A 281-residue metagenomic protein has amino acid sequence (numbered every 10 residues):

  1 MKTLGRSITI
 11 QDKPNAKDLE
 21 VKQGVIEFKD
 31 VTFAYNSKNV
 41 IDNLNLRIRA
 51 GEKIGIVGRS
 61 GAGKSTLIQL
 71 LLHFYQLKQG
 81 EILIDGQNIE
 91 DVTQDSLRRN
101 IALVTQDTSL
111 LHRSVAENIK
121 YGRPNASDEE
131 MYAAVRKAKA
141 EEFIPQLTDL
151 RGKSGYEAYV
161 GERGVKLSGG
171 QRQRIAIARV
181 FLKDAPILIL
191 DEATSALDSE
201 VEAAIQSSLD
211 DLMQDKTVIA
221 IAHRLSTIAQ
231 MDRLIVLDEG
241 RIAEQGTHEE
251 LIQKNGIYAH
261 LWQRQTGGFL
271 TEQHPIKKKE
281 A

Functional and structural regions predicted by a protein language model:
G5, I10-K13, L19-A281: ABC-type nucleotide-binding domain
